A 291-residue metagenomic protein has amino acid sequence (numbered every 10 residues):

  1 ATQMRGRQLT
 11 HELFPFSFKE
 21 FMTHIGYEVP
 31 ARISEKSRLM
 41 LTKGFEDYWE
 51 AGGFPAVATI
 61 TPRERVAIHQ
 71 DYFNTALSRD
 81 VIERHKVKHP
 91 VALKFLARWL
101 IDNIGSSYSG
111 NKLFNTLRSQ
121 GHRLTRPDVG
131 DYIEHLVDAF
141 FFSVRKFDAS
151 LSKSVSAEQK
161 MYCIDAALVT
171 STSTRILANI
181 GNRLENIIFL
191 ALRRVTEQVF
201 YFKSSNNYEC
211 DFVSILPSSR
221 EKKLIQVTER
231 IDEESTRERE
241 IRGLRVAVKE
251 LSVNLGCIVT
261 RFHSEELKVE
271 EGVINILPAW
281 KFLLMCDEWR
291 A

Functional and structural regions predicted by a protein language model:
A1-S106: Interdomain motor-coupling "hinge/lid" segment immediately C-terminal to the ATP-binding subdomain of NTP-driven enzymes
R5-L9, E221, S252-L255: Short glycine-/polar-rich loops that comprise or flank the Walker A/P-loop and associated switch/sensor motifs
Q8-E12, G256-I258, I276: Conserved beta-strand scaffold positions in the cores of enzyme catalytic domains, especially in NTP/NDP-utilizing
F21, W49-G52, L136, D165 (+2 more regions): Conserved RecA-like P-loop NTPase ATPase core
P62-E221: Accessory nucleic acid-recognition modules appended to NTPase machines
I215, K222-E233: Active-site ExK catalytic segment of metal-dependent nucleases
E229-V273: Catalytic cores of nucleic-acid endonucleases
R261-A291: Domain-level recognition of nuclease-like catalytic cores that cleave nucleotide substrates
